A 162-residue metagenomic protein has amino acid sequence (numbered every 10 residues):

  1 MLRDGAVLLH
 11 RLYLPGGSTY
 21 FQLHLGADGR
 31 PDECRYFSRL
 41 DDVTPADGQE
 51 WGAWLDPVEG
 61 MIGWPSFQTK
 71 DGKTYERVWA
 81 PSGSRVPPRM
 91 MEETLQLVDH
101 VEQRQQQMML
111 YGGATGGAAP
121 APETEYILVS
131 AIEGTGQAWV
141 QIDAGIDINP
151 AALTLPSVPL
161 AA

Functional and structural regions predicted by a protein language model:
M1-A162: Mixed-charge, low-complexity intrinsically disordered regions
